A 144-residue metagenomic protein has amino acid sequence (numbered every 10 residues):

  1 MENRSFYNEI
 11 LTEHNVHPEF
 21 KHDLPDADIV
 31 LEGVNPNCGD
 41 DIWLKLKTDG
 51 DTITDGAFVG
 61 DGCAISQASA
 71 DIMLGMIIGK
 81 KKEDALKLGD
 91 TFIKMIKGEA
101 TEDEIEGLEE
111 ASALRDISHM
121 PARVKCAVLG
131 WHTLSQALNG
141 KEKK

Functional and structural regions predicted by a protein language model:
M1-P25, K80-K144: C-terminal binding/interaction regions
H17-G60: Structured beta-strand/loop patches that form or line metal/cofactor-binding pockets in enzymes
C38, C63, C126: Functionally engaged cysteine thiol sites
I42, D71, K125: Active-site phosphate/pyrophosphate-handling residues
D61-Q67: Short, thiol/selenol-centered motifs that function as redox-active sites or metal-ligating centers
Q67-A68, K87: Alpha-helical macromolecular-interaction surfaces
S69-G79: Alpha-helical support elements that line or immediately flank enzyme active sites and cofactor-binding pockets
